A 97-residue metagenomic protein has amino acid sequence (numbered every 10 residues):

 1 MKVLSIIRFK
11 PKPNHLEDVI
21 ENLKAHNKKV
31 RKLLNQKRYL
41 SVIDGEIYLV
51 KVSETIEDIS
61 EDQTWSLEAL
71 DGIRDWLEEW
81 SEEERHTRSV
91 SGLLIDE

Functional and structural regions predicted by a protein language model:
K2-P11: Short glycine-/aliphatic-rich beta-strand segments at the starts of folded cytosolic domains
K12-P13, E97: A short, structured loop/turn motif at beta-sheet edges
P13-K37: Short amphipathic alpha-helical segments
K28-K37, V52-R88: An amphipathic, aromatic/His-enriched active-site/gating alpha helix that lines ligand/cofactor pockets
R38-I43: Short beta-strand
S89-E97: Acidic/histidine-enriched, glycine/proline-rich intrinsically disordered or flexible terminal extensions
